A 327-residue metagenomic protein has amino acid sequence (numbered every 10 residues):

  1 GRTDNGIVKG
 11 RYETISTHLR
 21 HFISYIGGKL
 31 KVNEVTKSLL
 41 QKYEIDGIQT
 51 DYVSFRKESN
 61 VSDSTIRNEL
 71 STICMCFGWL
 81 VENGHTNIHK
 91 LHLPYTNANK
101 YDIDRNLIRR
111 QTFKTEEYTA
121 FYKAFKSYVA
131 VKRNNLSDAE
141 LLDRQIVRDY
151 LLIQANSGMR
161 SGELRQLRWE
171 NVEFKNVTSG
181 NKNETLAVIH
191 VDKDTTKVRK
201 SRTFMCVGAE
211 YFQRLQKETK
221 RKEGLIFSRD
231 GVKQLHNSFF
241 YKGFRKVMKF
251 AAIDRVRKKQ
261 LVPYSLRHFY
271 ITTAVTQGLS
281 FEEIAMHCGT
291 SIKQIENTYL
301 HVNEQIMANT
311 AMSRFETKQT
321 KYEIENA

Functional and structural regions predicted by a protein language model:
G1-V81, H92-D102, R245: Short, Lys/Arg-enriched alpha-helical recognition elements, typified by the DNA-recognition helix
D63, R67-E69, E82-S161, R165: Basic, Lys/Arg- and aromatic-enriched nucleic-acid-binding interface segment
L93-T96, S157, Q166-R214, N297: Conserved tyrosine-mediated DNA breakage-rejoining catalytic core shared by Y-recombinases
Q111-K114, T195-L215, E223-K246: C-terminal catalytic core of Y-nucleophile DNA break-rejoin enzymes
S127-A130, N176-V177, R221-E223, R229-V232 (+2 more regions): C-terminal secondary-structure termini that scaffold catalytic or DNA-interacting sites
V129-L141, S157, K220-L225, D230-V232 (+2 more regions): Short, basic (Lys/Arg/His-rich) helix/loop patches that form interaction surfaces in the mid-to-C-terminal regions
N171-T178, L279-T298: Short, polar N-cap/turn motifs at the start of nucleic acid-interacting alpha helices
K182-E184, V191-K197, C288-M312: Catalytic-site neighborhood detector that most strongly recognizes the C-terminal catalytic loop/helix of tyrosine
